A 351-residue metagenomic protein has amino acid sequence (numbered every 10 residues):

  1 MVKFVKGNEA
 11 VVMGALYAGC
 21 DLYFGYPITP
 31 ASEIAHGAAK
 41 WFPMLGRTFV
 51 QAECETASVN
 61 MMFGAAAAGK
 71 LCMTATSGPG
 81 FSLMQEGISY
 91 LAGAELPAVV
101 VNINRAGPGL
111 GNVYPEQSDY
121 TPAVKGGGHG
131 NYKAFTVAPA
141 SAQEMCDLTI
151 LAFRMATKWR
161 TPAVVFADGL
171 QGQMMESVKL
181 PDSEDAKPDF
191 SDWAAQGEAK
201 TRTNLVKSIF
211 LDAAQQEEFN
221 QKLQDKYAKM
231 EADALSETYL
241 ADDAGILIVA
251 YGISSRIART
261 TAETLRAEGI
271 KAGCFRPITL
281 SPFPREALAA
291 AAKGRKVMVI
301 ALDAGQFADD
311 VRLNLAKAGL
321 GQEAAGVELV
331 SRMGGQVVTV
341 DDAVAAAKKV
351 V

Functional and structural regions predicted by a protein language model:
M1-G126, K133, S141, T339-K348: Thiamine diphosphate
F4-A10, L223-I246, R259: Glycine-/acidic-rich phosphate or pyrophosphate-binding loops and their flanking alpha/beta elements
A39-M44, K222, T260-C274, K317-A318: Short helix-loop-beta junction
P115-D168: Conserved thiamine diphosphate
R160-T238: Conformationally flexible catalytic loops at phosphate/diphosphate-handling active centers
L235-K271, F275, S281-L288: Redox- and metal-dependent alpha/beta enzyme cores, enriched for Fe-S-associated oxidoreductases and cofactor-handling
L302-V351: Peripheral docking tails and interdomain loops at the edges of cofactor- or intermediate-handling domains
